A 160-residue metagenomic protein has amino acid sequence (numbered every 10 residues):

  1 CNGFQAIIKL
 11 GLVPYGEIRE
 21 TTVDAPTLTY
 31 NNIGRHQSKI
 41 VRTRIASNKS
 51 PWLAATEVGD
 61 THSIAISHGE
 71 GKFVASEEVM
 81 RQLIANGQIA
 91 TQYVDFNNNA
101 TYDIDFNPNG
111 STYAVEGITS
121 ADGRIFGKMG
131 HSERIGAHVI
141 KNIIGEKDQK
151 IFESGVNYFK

Functional and structural regions predicted by a protein language model:
C1-N2, H68: Beta-edge loop/turn motif
N2-P51: Cysteine-nucleophile active-site neighborhood
I45-K160: C-terminal and late-domain segments of enzyme folds
